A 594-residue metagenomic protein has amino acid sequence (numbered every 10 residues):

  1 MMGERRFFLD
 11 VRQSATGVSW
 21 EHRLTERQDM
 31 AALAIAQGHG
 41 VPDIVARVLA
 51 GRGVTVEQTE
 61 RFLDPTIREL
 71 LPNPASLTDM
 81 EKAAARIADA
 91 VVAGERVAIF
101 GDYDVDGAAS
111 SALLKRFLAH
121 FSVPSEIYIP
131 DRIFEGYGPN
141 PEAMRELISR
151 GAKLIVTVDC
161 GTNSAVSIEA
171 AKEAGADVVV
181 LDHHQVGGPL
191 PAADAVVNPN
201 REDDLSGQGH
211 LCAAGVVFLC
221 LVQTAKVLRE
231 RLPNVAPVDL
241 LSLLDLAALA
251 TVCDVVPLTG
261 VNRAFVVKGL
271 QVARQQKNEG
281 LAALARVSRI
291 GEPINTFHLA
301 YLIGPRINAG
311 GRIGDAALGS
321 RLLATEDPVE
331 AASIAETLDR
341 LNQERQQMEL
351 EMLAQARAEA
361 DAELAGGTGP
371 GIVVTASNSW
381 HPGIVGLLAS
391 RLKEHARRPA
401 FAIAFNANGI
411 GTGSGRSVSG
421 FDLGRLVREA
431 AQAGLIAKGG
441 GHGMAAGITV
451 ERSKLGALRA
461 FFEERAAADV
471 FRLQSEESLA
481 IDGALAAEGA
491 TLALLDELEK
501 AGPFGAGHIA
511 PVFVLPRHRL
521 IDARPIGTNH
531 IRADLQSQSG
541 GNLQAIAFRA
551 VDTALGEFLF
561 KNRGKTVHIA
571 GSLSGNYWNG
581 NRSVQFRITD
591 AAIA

Functional and structural regions predicted by a protein language model:
M1, P42-R47, D482, G505: Non-catalytic terminal accessory/regulatory regions of metabolic enzymes
M1-G38: Extreme N-terminal flexible tails
T25-D29, I35-G151, A174, K226-K454 (+1 more regions): Hydrophobic helix-and-loop "lid/oligomerization" segment in the mid-to-C-terminal part of catalytic domains
L49, V156, N308, L498 (+1 more regions): A residue-level signal for conserved active-site and pocket-lining positions in enzyme catalytic cores
D89-E95, P328-T375, N408, F421 (+1 more regions): Mid-to-C-terminal polyanion-binding domains and interfaces
N140, L147-R150, T157-V256, V427: Conserved phosphate-handling catalytic cores of large alpha/beta enzymes
H183-H184, H381, H442, H530: Histidine-centered active-site/metal-ligand motif
G215, G386, S390, I569: Short alpha-helical basic/polar micro-motif
